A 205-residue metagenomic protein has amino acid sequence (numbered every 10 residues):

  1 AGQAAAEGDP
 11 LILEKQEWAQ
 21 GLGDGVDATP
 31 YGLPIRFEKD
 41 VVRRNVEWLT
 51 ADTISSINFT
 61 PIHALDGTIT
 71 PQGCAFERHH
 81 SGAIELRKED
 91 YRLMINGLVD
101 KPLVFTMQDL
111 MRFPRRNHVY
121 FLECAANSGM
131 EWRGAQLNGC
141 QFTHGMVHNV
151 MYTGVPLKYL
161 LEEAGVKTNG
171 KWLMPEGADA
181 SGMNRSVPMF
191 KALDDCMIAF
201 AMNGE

Functional and structural regions predicted by a protein language model:
A1-G2: N-terminal secretory signal peptides and thylakoid transit peptides that target proteins across membranes
E7-E205: Structured, non-membrane catalytic/scaffold regions adjacent to prosthetic-group chemistry
